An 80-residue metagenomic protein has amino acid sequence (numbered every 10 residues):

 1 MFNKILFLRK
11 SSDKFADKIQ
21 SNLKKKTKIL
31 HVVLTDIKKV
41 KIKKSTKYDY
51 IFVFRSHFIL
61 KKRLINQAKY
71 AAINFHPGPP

Functional and structural regions predicted by a protein language model:
M1-P80: One-carbon transfer enzymes
